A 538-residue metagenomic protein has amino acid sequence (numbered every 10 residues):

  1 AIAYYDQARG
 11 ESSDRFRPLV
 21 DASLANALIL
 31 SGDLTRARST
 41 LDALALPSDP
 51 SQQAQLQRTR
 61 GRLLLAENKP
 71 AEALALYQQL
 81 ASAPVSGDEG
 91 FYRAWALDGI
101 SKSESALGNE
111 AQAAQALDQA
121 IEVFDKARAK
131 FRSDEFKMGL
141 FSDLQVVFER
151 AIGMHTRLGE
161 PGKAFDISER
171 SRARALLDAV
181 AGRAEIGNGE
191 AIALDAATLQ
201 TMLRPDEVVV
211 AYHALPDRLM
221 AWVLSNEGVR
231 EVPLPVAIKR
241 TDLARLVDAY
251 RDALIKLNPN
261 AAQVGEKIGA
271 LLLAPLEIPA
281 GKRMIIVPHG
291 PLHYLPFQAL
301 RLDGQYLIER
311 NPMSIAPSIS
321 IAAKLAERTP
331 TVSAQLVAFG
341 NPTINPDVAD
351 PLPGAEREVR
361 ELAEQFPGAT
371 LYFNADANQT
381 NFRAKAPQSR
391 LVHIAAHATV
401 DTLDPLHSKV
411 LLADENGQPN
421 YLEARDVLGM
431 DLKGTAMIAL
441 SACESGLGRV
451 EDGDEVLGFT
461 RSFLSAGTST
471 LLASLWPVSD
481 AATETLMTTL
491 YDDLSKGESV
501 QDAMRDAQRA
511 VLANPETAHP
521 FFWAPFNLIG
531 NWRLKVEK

Functional and structural regions predicted by a protein language model:
I2-G10, D42-P47, Q78-S86, I121-A129 (+1 more regions): Amphipathic alpha-helical segments of tetratricopeptide repeats
Y92, A111-G139, R183-T198, P216-M284 (+3 more regions): Peri-functional-center coupling elements
R172, A482-K538: An often Trp-containing, charged/polar helix-loop segment at the C-terminal end of enzyme catalytic cores
A193-D195, N260-E266, P346, P351-L406 (+2 more regions): Functional beta-strand-loop-alpha-helix junction segments that form "active/interaction loops" within catalytic
I319-I321, E327, R390-T489: Catalytic cores of nucleophile-dependent amide-cleaving enzymes
